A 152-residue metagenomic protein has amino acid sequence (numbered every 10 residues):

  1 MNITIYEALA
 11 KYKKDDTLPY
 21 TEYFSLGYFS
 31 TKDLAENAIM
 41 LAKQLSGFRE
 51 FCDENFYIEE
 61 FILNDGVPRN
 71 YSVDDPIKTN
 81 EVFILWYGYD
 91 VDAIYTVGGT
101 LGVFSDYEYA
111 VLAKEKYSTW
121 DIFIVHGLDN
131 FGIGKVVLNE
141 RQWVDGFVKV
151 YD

Functional and structural regions predicted by a protein language model:
N2-K14, N80-D90: A short beta-strand micro-motif
A10, S30-L34, I58, S105-D106 (+1 more regions): Extended, low-complexity, intrinsically disordered tandem-repeat tracts enriched in acidic/polar residues
Y20-D33, Y95-E108: A short, exposed loop/beta-hairpin motif centered on an aromatic-Gly-Thr core
Y23, L41-T79, K116-D152: Short, mixed-charge low-complexity intrinsically disordered segments
L34-M40, E108-K114: Short amphipathic alpha-helices within nucleic acid-binding modules
R69-Y95, G102: Short, solvent-exposed interaction modules
